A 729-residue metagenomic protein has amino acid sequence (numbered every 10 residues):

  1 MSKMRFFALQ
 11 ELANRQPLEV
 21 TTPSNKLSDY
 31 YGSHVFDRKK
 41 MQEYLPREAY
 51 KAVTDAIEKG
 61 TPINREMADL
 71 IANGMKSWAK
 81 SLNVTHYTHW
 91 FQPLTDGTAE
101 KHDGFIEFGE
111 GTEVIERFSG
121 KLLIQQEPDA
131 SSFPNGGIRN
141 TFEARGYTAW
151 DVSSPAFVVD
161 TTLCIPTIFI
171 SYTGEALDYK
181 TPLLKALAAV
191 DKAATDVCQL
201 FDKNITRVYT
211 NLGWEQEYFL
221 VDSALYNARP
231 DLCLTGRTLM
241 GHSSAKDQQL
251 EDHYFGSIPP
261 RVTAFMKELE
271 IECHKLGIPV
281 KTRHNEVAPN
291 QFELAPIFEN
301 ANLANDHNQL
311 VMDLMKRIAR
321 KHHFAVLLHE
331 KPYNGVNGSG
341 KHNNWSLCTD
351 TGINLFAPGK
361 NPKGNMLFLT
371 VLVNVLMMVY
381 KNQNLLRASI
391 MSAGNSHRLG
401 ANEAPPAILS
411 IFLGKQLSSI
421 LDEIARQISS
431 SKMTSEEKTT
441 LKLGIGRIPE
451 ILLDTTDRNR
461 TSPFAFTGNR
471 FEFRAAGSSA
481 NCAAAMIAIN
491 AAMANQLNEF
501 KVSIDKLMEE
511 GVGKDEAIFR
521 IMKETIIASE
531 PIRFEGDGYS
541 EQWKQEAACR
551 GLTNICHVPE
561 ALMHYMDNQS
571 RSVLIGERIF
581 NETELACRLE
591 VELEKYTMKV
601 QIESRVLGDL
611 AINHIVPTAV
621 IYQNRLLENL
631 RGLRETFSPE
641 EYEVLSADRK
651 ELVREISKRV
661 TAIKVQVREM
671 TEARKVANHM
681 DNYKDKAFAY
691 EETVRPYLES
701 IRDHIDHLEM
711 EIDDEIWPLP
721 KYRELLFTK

Functional and structural regions predicted by a protein language model:
S2-S24, T141-F157, T162: N-terminal hydrophobic targeting/anchoring segments and the immediately downstream early-domain regions of hydrolases
N14-G120, I124-N140: Histidine/acidic residue-rich metal-binding segments in metalloenzymes
M67, F91, S119, P296-F298 (+5 more regions): Active-site proximal loops enriched in glycine and acidic residues that flank catalytic Cys/His/Asp and coordinate
M67-I71, F91-P93, K121-L122, F169 (+4 more regions): Active-site-proximal loop/turn and secondary-structure-junction residues that shape catalytic pockets, frequently
D96-E113, S131, R229, G236-T238 (+4 more regions): Short linear, low-complexity motifs centered on an aromatic residue
E143-L328, N337-G340, L347-E590: Glycine-rich, acidic/polar active-site loops that bind/position phosphate-bearing ligands
L232, N308, E330-K331, A357-N361 (+6 more regions): Composition- and surface-driven signal marking solvent-exposed, interaction-prone regions in large proteins
M522-K729: C-terminal amphipathic alpha-helical interaction region
